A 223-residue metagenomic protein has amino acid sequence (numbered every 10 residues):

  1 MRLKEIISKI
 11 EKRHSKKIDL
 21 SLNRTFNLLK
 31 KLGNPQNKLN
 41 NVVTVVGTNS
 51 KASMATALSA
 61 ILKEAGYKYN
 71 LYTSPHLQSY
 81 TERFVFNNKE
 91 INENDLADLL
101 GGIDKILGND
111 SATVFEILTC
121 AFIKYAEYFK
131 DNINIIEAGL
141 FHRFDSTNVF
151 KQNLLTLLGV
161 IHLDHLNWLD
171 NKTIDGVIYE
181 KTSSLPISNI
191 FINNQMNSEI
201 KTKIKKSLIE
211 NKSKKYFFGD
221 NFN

Functional and structural regions predicted by a protein language model:
M1, K151-Q152: ATP-dependent carboxylate-amine ligase
M1-V45, M54-Y67, Y72, H76-T81 (+3 more regions): Short, basic phosphate-binding NTP loop
L22, L29-K30, P35-L39, E64-K151 (+3 more regions): ATP-dependent carboxylate-amine ligase catalytic core
N40, K130-E137, N153-N223: Acidic, Mg2+-coordinating active-site environments of NTP-dependent enzymes
T44, V85, L157: Conserved beta-strand segments that form the floor/walls of ligand-binding pockets within enzyme and binding domains
K51: Catalytic cores of secreted/periplasmic lytic hydrolases that degrade extracellular macromolecules
A60, K124, K206: Surface-exposed charge patches
